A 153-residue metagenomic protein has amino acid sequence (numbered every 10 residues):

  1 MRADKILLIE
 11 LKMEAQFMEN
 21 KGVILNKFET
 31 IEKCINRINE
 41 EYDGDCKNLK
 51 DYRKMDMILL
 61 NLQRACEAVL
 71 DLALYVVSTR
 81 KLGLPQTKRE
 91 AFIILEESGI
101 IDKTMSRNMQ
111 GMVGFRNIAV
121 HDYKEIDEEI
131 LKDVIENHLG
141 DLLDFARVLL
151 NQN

Functional and structural regions predicted by a protein language model:
R2-N153: Solvent-exposed interaction patches of small proteins and small membrane subunits
